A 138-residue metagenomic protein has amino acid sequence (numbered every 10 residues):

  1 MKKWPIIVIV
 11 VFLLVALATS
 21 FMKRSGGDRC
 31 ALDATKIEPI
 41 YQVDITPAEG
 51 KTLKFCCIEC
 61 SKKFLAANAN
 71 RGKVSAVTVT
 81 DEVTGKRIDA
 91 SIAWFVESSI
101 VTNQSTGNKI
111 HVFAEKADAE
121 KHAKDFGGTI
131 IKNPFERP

Functional and structural regions predicted by a protein language model:
M1-W4: Positively charged n-region of N-terminal signal peptides that target proteins for export
I7-T19: Hydrophobic membrane-insertion alpha-helices, especially the h-region of bacterial N-terminal signal peptides
G27: Residues immediately within or flanking Cys/His clusters that coordinate Zn2+ in small zinc-binding modules
C30-D33: Short cysteine-rich clusters marking metal-coordination/redox-active sites
E38-A48, R87-T106: Short aromatic-glycine-(Arg/Gly/Cys) micro-motifs in beta-strand/loop hairpins
K51-S61: Beta-edge loop/turn motif
E59-G72: Short metal-binding segments enriched for Cys and/or His
V112-P138: C-terminal partner/receptor-binding element of secreted or periplasmic proteins
